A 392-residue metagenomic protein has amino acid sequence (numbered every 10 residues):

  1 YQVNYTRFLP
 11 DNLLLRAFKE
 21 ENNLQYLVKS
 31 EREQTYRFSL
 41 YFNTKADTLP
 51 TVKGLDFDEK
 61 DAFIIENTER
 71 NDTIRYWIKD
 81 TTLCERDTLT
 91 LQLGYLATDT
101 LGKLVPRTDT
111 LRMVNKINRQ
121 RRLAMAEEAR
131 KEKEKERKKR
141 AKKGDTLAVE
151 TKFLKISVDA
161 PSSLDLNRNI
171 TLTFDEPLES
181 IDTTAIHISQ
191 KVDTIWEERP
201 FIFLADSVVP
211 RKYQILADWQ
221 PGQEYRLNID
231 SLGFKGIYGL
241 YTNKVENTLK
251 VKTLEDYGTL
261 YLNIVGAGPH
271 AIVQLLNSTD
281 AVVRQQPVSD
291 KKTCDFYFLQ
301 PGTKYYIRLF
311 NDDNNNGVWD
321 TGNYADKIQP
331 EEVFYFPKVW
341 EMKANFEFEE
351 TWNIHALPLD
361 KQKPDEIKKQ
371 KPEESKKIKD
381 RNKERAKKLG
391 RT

Functional and structural regions predicted by a protein language model:
Y1-T392: N-terminal targeting or signal-anchor segments and their processing/structural boundaries
